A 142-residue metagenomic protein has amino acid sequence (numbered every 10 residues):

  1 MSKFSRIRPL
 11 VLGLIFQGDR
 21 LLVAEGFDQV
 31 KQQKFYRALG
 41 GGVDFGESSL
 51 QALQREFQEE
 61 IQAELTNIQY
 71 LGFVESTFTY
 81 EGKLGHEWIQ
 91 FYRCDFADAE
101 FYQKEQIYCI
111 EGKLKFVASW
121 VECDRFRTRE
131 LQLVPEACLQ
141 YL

Functional and structural regions predicted by a protein language model:
M1-L22, R93: Conserved N-terminal beta-strand and adjoining loop/helix that marks the start of the Nudix/MutT-like hydrolase domain
R8, F16, A38, L65 (+2 more regions): Short connector loops at helix/strand junctions that flank enzyme active sites, especially segments positioning acidic
F16-L21, V30, D44-F45, S76-T77 (+1 more regions): Short, charged/polar surface micro-motifs in flexible loops or helix N-caps
R20-E59: Conserved Nudix-box catalytic region and its N-terminal flanking loop in Nudix hydrolases and closely related
V43, L65, F96, C123-F126: Hydrophobic pocket-lining residues within nucleotide cofactor-binding pockets
E64-F73: A short coil-to-beta-strand element that immediately follows conserved catalytic motifs
S76-Q106, S119, D124: Active-site-adjacent beta-strand/loop module that shapes the phosphate/pyrophosphate-binding cleft
Q103-Y141: NUDIX/MutT-family hydrolases
